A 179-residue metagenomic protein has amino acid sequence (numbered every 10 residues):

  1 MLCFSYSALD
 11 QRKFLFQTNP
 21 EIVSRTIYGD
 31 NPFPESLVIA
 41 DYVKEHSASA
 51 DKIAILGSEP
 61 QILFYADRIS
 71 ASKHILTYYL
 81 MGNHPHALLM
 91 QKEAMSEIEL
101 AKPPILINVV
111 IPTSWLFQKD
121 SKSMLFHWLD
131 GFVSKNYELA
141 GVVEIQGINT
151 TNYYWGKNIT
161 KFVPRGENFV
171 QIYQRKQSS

Functional and structural regions predicted by a protein language model:
M1-K176: Extracytoplasmic
